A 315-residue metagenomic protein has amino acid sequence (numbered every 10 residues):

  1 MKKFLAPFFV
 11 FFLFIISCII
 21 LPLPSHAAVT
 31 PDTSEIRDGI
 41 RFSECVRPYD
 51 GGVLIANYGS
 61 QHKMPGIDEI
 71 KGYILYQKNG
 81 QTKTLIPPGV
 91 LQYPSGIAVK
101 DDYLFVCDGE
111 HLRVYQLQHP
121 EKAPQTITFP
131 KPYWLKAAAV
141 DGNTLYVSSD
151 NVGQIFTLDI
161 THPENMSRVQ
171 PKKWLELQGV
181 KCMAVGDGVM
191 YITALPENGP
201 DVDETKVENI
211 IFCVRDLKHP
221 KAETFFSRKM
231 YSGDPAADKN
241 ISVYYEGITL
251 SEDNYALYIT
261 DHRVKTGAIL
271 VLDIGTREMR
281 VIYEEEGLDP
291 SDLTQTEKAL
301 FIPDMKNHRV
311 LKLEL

Functional and structural regions predicted by a protein language model:
F9-I20: Bacterial N-terminal signal peptides
P31-R37, Q81-P87, K122-T128, S167-W174 (+2 more regions): A short beta-strand motif characteristic of beta-propeller blades
G39, I55-D68, F105-H111, V147-V152 (+3 more regions): Conserved beta-strand positions in repeat-built beta-propeller and related beta-rich domains
G39-D50, K71, P88-Y103, F129-G142 (+6 more regions): Beta-rich, blade/repeat-based domains predominating in secreted/periplasmic proteins but also intracellular
G66, I70-L75, H111-R113, Q154-F156 (+3 more regions): A short loop-to-beta-strand structural motif that recurs across blades of beta-propeller domains
Q77-Q81, Q116-E121, D159-E164, R215-H219 (+2 more regions): Short loop/turn segments that connect beta-strands within beta-propeller blades
V114-D159: Hydrophobic alpha-helical segments and helix pairs
D292-L315: Blade-level signature of beta-propeller repeat domains, shared across WD40, Kelch, NHL, RCC1 and BNR/Asp-box propellers
